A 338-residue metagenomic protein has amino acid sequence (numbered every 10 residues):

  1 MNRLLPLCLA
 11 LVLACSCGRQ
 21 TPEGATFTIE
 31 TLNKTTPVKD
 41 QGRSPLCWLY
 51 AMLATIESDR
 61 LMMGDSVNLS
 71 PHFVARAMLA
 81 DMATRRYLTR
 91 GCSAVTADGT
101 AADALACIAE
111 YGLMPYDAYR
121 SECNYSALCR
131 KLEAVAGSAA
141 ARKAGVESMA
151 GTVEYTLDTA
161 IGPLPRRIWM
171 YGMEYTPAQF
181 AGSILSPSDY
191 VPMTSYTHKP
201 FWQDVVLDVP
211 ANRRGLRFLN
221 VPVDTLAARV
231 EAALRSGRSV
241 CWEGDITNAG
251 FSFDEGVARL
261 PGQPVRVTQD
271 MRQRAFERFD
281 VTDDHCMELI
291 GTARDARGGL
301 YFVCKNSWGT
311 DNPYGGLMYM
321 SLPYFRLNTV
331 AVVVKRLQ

Functional and structural regions predicted by a protein language model:
N2-A10: Sec-dependent signal peptide recognition, specifically the positively charged N-region followed immediately by
L13-S16: C-terminal motif of bacterial Sec signal peptides marking the signal peptidase cleavage site
G18-Q20: Bacterial signal peptide processing site
N33-S44: A short glycine/serine-rich beta->alpha loop
T36, G151-Q338: Active-site signature of cysteine proteases
G42-I56, V95-L105, H285: Active-site nucleophilic cysteine motif
L49, F73-R76, A104-C107, P115-D117 (+4 more regions): Structural recognition of the beta-strand scaffold that forms the well-ordered cores of secreted hydrolase catalytic
N68-Y171: Papain-like cysteine protease catalytic cores
